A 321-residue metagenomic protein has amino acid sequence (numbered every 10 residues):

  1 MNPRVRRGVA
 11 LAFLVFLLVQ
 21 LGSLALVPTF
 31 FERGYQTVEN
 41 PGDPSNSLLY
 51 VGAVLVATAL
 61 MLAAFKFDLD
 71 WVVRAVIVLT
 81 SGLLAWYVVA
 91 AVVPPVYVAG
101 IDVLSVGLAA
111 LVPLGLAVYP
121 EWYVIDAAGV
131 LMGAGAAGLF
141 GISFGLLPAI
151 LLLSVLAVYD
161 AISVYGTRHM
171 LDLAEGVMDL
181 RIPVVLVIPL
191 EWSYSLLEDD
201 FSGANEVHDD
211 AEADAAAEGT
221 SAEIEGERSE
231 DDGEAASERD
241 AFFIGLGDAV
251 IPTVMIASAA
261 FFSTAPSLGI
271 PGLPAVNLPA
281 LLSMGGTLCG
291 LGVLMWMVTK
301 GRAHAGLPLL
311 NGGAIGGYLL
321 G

Functional and structural regions predicted by a protein language model:
M1-G321: A membrane-topology feature that recognizes alpha-helical transmembrane segments and their immediate juxtamembrane
